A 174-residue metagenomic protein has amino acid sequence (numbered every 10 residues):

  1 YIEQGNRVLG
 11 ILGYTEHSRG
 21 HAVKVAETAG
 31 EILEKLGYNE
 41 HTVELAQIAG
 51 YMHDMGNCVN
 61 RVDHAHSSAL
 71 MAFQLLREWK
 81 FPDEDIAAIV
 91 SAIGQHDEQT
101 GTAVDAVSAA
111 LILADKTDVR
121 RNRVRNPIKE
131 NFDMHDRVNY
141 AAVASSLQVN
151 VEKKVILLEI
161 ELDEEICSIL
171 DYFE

Functional and structural regions predicted by a protein language model:
Y1-H64, L75: Acidic/His-rich, divalent-metal-binding segments that scaffold phosphate/diphosphate chemistry
K24, S67, A109: Charged catalytic carboxylate motif
L36, W79-D83: Inter-helical turn/loop segments and adjacent helix faces that build the functional surface of alpha-helical bundle
A46, G50, S67, I93 (+1 more regions): Short alpha-helical catalytic segment bearing the HExxH-like zincin motif of zinc-dependent metalloproteases
N60-D63, F81, L170: Short acidic, glycine/proline-enriched loop segments that cap or flank alpha-helices
D63-F73, D83: Post-HEXXH active-site segment of zinc metalloproteases
P82-A144: Histidine/acidic-rich helix-loop-helix segments that form or flank divalent-metal centers in metalloenzyme catalytic
R121-E174: Terminal helices and disordered tails flanking the catalytic cores of nucleotide-processing hydrolases
